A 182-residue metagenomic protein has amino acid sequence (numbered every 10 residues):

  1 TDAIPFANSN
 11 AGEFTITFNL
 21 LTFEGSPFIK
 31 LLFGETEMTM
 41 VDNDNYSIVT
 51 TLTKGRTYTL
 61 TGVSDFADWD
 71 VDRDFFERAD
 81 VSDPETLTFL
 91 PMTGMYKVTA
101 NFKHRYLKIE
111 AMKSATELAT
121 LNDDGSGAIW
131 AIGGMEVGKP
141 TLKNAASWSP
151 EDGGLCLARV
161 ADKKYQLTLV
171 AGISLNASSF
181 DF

Functional and structural regions predicted by a protein language model:
T1-F182: Insoluble glucan recognition modules
